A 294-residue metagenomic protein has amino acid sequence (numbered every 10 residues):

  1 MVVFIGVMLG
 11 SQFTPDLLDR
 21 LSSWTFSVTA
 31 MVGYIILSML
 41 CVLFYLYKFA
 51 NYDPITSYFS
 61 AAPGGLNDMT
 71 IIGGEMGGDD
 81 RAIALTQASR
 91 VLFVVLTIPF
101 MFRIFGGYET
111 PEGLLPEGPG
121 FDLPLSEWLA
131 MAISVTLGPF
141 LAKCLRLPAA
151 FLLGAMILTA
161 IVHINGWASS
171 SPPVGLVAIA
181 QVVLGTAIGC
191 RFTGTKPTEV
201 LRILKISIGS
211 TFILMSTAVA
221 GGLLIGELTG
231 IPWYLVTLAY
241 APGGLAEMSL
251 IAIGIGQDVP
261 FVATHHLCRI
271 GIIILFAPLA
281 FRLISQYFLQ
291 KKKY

Functional and structural regions predicted by a protein language model:
M1, W24-I35, S57-A61, L115-M131 (+2 more regions): Structural signature of hydrophobic alpha-helical transmembrane segments
M1-I5, S23-A30, N51-A62, A84-S89 (+3 more regions): Cytoplasmic-side transmembrane-helix entry/capping segments in multi-pass membrane proteins
S11-F44, W128, A178-I179, F192-L224: Entry/N-cap segments of selected transmembrane alpha helices and their immediately preceding amphipathic helices
T14-S23, I104-D122, N165-P172, T198 (+2 more regions): Membrane-interface helix termini and inter-helical loops of multi-pass transporters
F49-S89, I231-H265: Alpha-helical membrane segments and immediately flanking helix-loop junctions that form or couple to the substrate/ion
G64-D68, A84-G106, T217, L245-A246 (+1 more regions): Membrane-embedded alpha-helical segments of transport systems, primarily multispan ion/solute transporters
L96, G107-W167: Core mid-bundle transmembrane helix pairs that form the ion/substrate translocation pathway in diverse multi-pass
L141-A218, G222: Transmembrane helical segments that form the transport core of multi-pass membrane transport proteins
